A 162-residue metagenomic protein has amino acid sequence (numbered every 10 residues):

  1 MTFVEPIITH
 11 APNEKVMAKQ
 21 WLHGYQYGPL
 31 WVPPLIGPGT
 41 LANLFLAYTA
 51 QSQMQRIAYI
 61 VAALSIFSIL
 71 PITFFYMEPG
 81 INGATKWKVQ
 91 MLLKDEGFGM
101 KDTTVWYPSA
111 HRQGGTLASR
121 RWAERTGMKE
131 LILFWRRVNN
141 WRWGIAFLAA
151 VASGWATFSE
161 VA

Functional and structural regions predicted by a protein language model:
M1-A42, T85-T104, R121-E124, L131: Interfacial loop at the N-terminal end of multi-pass membrane proteins
M1-T2, L64-N82: Hydrophobic alpha-helical membrane-embedded segments
V32-G39, A58, A62-S65, R142-I145 (+1 more regions): Hydrophobic alpha-helical transmembrane segments of polytopic
T49-I69: Interfacial segments of alpha-helical transmembrane regions
T104-Q113: Intrinsically disordered, low-complexity cytosolic loops and termini enriched in serine/threonine/proline
A123-L148: Individual transmembrane alpha-helices with interfacial aromatic-anchor signatures
G154-A162: Juxtamembrane boundary at the C-terminal end of a transmembrane helix
